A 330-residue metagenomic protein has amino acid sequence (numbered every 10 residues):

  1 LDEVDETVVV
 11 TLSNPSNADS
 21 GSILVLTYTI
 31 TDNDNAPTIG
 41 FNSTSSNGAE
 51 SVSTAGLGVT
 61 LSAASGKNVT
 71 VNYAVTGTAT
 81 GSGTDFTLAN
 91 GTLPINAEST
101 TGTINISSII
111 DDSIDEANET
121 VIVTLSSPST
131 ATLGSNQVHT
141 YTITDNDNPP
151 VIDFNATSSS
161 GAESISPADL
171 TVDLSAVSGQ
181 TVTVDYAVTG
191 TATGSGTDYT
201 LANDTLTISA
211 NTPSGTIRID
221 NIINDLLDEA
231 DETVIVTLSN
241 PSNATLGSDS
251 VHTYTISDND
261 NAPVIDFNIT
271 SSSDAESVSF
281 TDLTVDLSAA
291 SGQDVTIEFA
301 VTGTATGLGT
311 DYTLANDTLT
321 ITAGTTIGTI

Functional and structural regions predicted by a protein language model:
L1-I330: Short boundary segments that mark the start of a structured unit
